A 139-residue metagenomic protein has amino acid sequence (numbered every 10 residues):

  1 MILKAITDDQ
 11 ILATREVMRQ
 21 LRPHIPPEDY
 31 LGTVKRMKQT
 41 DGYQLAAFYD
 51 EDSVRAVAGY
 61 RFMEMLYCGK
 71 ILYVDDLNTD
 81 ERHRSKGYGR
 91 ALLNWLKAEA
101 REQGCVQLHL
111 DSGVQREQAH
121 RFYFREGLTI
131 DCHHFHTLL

Functional and structural regions predicted by a protein language model:
A5-G69, L93-N94, L138: Acetyl-CoA-dependent GNAT
Q44, V106, T129: Short acidic/polar active-site loop segments enriched in Thr and Asp
M63-V74, R84, I130-D131: A conserved beta-turn-beta hairpin within the catalytic core of GNAT-like acetyltransferases that forms part
L77-T79: Hydrophobic adenine-recognition pocket in adenosine-nucleotide-binding enzymes
H83, G87-W95: Conserved acetyl-CoA pyrophosphate-binding loop and the N-cap/start of the following alpha-helix in GNAT-like
R90, E102, V114-C132, T137: Conserved active-site alpha-helix within GNAT-family acetyltransferase domains
A100-S112: Conserved GNAT acetyl-CoA-binding A-motif
